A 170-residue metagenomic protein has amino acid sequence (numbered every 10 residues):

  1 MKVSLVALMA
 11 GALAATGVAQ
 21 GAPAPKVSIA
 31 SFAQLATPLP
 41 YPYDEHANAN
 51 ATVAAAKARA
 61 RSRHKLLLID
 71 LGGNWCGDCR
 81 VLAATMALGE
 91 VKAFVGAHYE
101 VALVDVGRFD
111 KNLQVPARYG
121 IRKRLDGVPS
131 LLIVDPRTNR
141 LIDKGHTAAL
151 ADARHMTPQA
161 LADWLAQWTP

Functional and structural regions predicted by a protein language model:
S4-A15: Bacterial N-terminal signal peptides
A22-R63: N-terminal leader/targeting and pre-domain segments
R63-C76: Short active-site neighborhood of thiol/selenol oxidoreductases, capturing the structured segment around
C79-F94: Typically the conserved alpha-helix immediately C-terminal to a functionally engaged Cys/Sec in thioredoxin-like
V91-L113: Thiol-based oxidoreductase modules, predominantly thioredoxin-like and allied folds used for disulfide exchange
G107-G127, R137: Structural alpha/beta surface segment adjacent to cysteine/selenocysteine redox centers across thiol/disulfide enzymes
D126-P170: Non-catalytic, surface beta->alpha helical segment in thiol-disulfide oxidoreductase systems
